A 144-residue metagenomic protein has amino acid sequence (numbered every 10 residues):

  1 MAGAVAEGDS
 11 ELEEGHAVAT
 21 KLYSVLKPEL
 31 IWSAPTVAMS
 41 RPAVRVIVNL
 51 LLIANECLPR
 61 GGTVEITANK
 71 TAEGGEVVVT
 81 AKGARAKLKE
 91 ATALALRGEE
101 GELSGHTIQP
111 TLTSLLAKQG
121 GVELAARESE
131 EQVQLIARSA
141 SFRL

Functional and structural regions predicted by a protein language model:
M1-D9, P35: Flexible helix-coil linker/loop segments in the cytosolic histidine kinase module, especially at subdomain junctions
G8-S24: Short beta-to-alpha transition helix within the HATPase_c
L26-N55, P59, E100-E102: Conserved short strand/loop->alpha-helix "switch" segment adjacent to the catalytic nucleotide/phosphoryl-transfer site
P42-K70, Q109-Q119: Conserved ATP-binding N-box helix of the HATPase_c
T71-P110, R138-A140: Glycine-rich/acidic phosphate-handling loop/turn and adjacent ATP-lid/helix of nucleotide-binding kinase/ATPase domains
G121-E128: Glycine-rich ATP-binding loops of the HATPase_c
S129-I136: Glycine-rich nucleotide-binding loop
R143-L144: Charged regulatory segments coupled to nucleotide-binding catalytic modules in large multidomain enzymes
